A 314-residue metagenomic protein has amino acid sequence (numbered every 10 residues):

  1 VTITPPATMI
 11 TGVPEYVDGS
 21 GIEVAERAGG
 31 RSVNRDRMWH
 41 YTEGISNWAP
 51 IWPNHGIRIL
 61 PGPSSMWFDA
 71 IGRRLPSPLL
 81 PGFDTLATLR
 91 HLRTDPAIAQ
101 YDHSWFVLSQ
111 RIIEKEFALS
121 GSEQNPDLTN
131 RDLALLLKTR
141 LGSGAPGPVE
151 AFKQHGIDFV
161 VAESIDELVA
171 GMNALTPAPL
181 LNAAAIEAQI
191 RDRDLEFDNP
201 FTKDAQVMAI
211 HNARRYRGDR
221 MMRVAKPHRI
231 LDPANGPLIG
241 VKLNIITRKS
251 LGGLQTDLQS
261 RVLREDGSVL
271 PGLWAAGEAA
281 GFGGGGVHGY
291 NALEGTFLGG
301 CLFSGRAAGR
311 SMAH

Functional and structural regions predicted by a protein language model:
V1-W48, R93, E294, L298-A307: Glycine-rich loop(s) and the adjacent beta-strand/alpha-helix scaffold that form part
I22, R31-L181: An anion/pyrophosphate-binding glycine-rich loop and adjacent beta-alpha core in soluble alpha-beta enzymes
E26-S32, R111, V169-T176, I190-F201 (+1 more regions): Structural signal for hydrophobic packing residues in well-ordered secondary-structure cores of soluble enzyme domains
L60-G62, R248-S250, E294: Short, small/polar residue-rich loop motifs at catalytic or cofactor-binding pockets
A70-I71, L258, E265, F303: Short, ordered coil/turn segments that flank beta-strands lining enzyme active or ligand-binding pockets
A178-L181, A185-G283, V287: A glycine-rich dinucleotide-binding beta-alpha-beta segment and adjacent secondary-structure elements that constitute
A279-G281, G285, T296-H314: C-terminal, flexible cofactor-proximal segment of oxidoreductases
